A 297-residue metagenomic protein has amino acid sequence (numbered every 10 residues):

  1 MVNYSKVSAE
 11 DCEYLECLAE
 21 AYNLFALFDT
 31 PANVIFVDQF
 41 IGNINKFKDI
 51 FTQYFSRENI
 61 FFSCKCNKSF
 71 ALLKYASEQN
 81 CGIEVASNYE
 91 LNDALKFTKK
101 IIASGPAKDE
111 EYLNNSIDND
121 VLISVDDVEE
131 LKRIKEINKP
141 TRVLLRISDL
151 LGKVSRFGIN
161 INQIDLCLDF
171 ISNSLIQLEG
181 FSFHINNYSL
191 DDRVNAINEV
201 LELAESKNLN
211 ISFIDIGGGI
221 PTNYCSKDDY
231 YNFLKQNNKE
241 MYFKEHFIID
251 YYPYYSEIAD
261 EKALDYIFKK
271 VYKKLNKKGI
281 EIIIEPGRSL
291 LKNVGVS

Functional and structural regions predicted by a protein language model:
M1-I123, L131-P140, N173, Q177 (+1 more regions): A charged N-terminal "starter" segment
P31, N119-I123, L151-I161, H184-R193: Flexible, glycine/proline-enriched loop segments at strand-loop-helix junctions that form or flank small-ligand binding
D38, S63-S69, N88-Y89, P106-K108 (+8 more regions): Active-site beta-loop-alpha junctions enriched in small/polar residues
N43, F47, L72, E90 (+6 more regions): A general structural detector for well-ordered alpha-helical segments in enzyme core domains, enriched
I83-E84, V143, I214, I282: Residue-level marker for buried hydrophobic side chains located in beta-strands that build the well-ordered beta-sheet
L95-K96, L113-N115, E136-I137, K153-F157 (+3 more regions): Short acidic, glycine/serine/threonine-rich loops at helix termini
D126-Q177: Conserved anion-binding
S189-L190, V194-S297: C-terminal active-site-proximal or functional interface alpha/beta core segments in diverse enzymes
